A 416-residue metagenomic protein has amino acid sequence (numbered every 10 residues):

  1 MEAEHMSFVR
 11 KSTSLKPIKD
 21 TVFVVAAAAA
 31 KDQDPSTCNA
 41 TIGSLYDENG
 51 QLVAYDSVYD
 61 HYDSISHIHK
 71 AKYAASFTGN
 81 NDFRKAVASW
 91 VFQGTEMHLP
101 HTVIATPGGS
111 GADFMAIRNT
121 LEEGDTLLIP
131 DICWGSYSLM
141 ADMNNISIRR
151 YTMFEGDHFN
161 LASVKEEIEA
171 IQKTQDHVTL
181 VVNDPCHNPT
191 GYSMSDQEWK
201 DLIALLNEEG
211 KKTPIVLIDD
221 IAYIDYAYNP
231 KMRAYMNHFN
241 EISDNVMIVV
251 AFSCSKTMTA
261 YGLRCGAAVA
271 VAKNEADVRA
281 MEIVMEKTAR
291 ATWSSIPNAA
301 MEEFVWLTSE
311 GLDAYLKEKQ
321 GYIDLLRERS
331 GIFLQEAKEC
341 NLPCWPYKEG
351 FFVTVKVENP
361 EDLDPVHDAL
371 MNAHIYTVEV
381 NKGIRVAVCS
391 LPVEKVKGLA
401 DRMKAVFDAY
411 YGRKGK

Functional and structural regions predicted by a protein language model:
E2-A3, L15-G108, K414-K416: N-terminal small-domain helix-loop-helix segment of the aminotransferase-like
S7, S89, M97, E169 (+1 more regions): PLP-dependent enzyme catalytic core of the Aspartate aminotransferase-like
T37-N39, S76, A251, P343-K348 (+1 more regions): Short beta-strand
S64, H69-P214, I224-S243, D401 (+2 more regions): Conserved core of the PLP fold type I
A86, E241-I323: Conserved core segment of the aminotransferase class I/II
D220-I221: Walker B catalytic acidic pair
V269, T354-K356, A387-C389: Short hydrophobic/aromatic beta-strand micro-patches that form the beta-sheet surface supporting nucleotide- or nucleic
V305, K319-A337, P343-K356, K382: Conserved glycine-rich beta-strand-loop-beta hairpin in the small C-terminal domain of fold type I
